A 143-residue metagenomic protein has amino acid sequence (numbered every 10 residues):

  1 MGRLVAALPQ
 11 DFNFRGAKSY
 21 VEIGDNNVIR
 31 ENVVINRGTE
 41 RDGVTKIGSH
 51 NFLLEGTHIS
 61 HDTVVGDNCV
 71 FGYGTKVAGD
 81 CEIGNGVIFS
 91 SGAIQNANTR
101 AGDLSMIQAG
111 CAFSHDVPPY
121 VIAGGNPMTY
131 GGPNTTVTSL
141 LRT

Functional and structural regions predicted by a protein language model:
M1-T129: Structural signal for interior beta-strand "rungs" in well-ordered beta-sheet cores of soluble enzyme domains
T129-T136: Conserved P-loop NTPase
T138-T143: An accessory alpha-helical subdomain
